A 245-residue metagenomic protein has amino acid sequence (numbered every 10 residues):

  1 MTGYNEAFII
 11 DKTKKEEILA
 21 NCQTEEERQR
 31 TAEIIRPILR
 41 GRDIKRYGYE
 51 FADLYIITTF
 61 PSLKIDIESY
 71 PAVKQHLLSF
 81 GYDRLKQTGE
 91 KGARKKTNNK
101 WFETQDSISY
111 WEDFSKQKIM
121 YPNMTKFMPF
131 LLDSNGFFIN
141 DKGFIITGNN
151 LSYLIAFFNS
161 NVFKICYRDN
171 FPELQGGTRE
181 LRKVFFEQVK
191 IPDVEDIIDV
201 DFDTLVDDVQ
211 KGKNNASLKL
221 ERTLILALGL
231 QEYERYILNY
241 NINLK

Functional and structural regions predicted by a protein language model:
M1-I198: Polybasic, glycine- and aromatic-enriched phosphate-binding surface used to engage nucleic acids
A72, S79-F80, D193-K245: Non-catalytic DNA-recognition/assembly elements of restriction-modification systems
